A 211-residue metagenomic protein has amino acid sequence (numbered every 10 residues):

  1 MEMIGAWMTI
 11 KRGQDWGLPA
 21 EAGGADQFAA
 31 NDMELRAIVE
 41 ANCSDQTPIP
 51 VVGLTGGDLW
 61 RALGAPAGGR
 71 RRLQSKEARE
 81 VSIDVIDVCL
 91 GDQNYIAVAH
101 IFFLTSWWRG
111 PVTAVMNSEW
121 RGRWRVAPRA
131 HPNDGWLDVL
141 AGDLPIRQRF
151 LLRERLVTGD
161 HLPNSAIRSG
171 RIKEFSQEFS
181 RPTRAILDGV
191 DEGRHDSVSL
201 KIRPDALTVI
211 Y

Functional and structural regions predicted by a protein language model:
M1-W120, V126, R171: Catalytic core of DAGKc-family lipid kinases
T47-I49, D134, H195, P204: Short edge beta-strand segments in beta-sheet-rich domains
E77-E80, R129-H131, I167-S169, E192: A generic structural micro-feature
S82-D84, N133-L137, K173: A generic structural signal for short beta-strands and their flanking turns/coil linkers
G91-H100, R129-D134, T158-R168: Short low-complexity stretches enriched in small and charged residues
D92-H100, P111, D138, Q148-L152 (+1 more regions): Short, well-ordered strand-loop elements centered on a beta-strand within folded domains, enriched for acidic residues
W107-L152, V157: Internal helical hairpin/lid segments
A141-Y211: ATP/nucleoside-binding phosphotransfer catalytic cores, i.e., glycine-rich phosphate-binding loops
